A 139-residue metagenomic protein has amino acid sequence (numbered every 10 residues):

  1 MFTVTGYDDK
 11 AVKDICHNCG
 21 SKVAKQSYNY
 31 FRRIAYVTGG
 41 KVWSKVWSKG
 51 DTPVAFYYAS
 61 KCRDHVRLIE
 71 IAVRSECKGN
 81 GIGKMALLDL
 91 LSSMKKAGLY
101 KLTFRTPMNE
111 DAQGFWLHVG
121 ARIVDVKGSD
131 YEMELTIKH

Functional and structural regions predicted by a protein language model:
F2-I69, R74, S93, D125-K127: Acetyl-CoA-dependent GNAT
R63, C77, M108, D130: Flexible, active-site-proximal loop/turn residues at the rims of small-molecule/cofactor binding pockets and catalytic
V73, G79-S92, H118: Conserved acetyl-CoA-binding loop-helix of GNAT-fold acetyltransferases
M94, L99: Hydrophobic pocket-lining residues that define ligand/cofactor binding sites across diverse proteins
T103-Q113, E132: Conserved beta-strand-loop-alpha-helix junction that forms the acyl-donor binding cleft
Q113, G128, L135-H139: Acyl-donor (CoA/ACP) binding surface of acyl/acetyltransferases
L117-V126: Conserved acetyl-CoA-binding loop of GNAT-fold acetyltransferases
